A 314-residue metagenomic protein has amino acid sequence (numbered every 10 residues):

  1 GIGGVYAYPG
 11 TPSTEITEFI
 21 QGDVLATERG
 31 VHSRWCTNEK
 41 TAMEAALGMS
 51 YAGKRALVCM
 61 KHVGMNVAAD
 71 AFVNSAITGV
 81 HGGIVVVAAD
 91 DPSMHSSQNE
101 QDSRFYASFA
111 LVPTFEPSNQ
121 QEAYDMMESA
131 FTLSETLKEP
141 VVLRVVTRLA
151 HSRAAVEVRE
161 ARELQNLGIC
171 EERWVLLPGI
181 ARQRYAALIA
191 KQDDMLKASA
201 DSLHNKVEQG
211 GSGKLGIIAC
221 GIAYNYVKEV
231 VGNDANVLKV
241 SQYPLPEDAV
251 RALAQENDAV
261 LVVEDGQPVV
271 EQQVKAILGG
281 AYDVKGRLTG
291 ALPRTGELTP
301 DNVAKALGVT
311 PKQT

Functional and structural regions predicted by a protein language model:
G1-I2, P117-T314: Flexible, low-complexity linker and terminal segments
G1-Q120, R148, D234, A276-T314: Thiamine diphosphate
